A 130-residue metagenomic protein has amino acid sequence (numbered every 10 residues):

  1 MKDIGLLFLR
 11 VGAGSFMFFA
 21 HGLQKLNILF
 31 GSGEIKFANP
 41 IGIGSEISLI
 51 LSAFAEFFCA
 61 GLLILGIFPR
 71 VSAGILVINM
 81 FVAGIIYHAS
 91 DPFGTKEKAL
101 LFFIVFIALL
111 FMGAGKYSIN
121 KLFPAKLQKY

Functional and structural regions predicted by a protein language model:
M1-I28, E46-F54, F58-Y130: Extended, low-polarity transmembrane helix blocks
K25-I43: Membrane-interface interhelical connector segments
